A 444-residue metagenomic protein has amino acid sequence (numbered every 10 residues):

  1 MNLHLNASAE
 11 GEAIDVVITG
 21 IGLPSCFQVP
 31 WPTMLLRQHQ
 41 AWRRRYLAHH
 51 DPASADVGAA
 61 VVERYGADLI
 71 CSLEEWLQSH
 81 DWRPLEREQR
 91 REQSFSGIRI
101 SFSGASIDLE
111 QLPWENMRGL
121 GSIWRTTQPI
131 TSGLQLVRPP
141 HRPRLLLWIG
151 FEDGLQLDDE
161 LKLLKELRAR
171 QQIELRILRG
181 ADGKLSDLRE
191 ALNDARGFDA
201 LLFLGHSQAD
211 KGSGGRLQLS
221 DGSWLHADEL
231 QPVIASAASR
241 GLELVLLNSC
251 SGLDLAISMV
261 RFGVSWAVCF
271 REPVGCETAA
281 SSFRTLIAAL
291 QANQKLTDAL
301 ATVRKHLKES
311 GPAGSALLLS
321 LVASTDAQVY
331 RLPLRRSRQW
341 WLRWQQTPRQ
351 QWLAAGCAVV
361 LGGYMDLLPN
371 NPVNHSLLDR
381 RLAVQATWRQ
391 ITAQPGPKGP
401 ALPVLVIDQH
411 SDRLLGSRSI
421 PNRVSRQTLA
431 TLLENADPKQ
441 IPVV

Functional and structural regions predicted by a protein language model:
M1-M117: Non-catalytic, solvent-exposed interaction/assembly segments
E86-S94, I98-R99, S132-P143, R389-P397: Short boundary motifs at domain starts and secondary-structure transition points
Q89, P369-V444: Juxtamembrane extramembrane loops of integral membrane proteins
I100-F102, L164, L201, L247 (+3 more regions): Residue-level detector of buried hydrophobic side-chain packing in well-ordered secondary-structure elements
A105, L134-S220, S258, G399-A430: A domain-level signal for caspase-like cysteine endopeptidase catalytic cores and their zymogen-processing architecture
G121-P140, S223-S236, N293-T387: Caspase-like cysteine protease fold
N193-F203, L242-E243, V264, P438-I441: Proline-aspartate-enriched helix->loop->beta-strand connector
F203-L204, Q208-T285: Catalytic cores of nucleophile-dependent amide-cleaving enzymes
